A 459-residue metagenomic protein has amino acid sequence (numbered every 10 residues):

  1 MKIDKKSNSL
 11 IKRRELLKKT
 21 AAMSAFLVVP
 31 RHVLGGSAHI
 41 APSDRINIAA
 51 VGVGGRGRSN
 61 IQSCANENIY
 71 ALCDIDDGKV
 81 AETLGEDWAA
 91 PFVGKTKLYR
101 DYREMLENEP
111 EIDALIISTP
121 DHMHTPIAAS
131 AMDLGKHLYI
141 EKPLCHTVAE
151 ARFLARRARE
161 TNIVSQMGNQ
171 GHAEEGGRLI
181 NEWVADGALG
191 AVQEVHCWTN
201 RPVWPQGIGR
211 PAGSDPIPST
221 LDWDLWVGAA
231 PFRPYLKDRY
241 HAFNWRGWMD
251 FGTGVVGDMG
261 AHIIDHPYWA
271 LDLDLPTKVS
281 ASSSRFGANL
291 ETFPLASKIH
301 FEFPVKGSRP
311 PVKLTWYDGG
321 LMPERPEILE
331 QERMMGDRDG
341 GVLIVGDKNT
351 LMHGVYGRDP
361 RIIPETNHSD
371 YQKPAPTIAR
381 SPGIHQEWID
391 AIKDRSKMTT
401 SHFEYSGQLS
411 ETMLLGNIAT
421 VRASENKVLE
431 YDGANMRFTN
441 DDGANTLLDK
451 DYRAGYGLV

Functional and structural regions predicted by a protein language model:
K2, K18-A41, T292, A391-V459: C-terminal helix-rich "cap/oligomerization" subdomain common to oxidoreductases
K2-H137, A149-V164: N-terminal glycine-/serine-/threonine-rich beta1-alpha1-beta2 phosphate-ribose binding loop of Rossmann-like
L17, I61, A81-L84, R103-L106 (+10 more regions): Non-transmembrane alpha-helical segments in soluble domains of secreted/periplasmic/extracellular proteins
N47-V51, Y70-D74, I116-I117, Y139-I140 (+9 more regions): Structural recognition of the beta-strand scaffold that forms the well-ordered cores of secreted hydrolase catalytic
R56-N60, V80-E82, N108, W204-Q206 (+3 more regions): Short, solvent-exposed loop/turn elements at domain surfaces
Y99, S118-M123, L144-H146, A151 (+4 more regions): Short, solvent-exposed turn/loop segments enriched in Gly/Ser/Thr/Pro and often Arg
H137-Y139, C145-T220, L225: A contiguous active-site-proximal alpha/beta segment in oxidoreductase catalytic domains
S219-T399, S410-A434, F438: Glycine-rich, aromatic-lined ligand/substrate-binding cores of catalytic and carbohydrate-binding domains
